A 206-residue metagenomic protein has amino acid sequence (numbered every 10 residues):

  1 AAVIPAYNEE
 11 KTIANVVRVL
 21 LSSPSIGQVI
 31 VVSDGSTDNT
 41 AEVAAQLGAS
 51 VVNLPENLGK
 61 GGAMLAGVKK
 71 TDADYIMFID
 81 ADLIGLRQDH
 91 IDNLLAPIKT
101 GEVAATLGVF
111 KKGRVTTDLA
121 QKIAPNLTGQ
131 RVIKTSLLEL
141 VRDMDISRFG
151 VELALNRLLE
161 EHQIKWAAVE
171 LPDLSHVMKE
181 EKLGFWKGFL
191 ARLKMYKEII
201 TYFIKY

Functional and structural regions predicted by a protein language model:
A1, A154: Cell-envelope/extracellular polymer assembly enzymes that use nucleotide-activated donors
N8-S22: Short, well-formed alpha-helical segments that are part of the catalytic scaffolds of diverse glycosyltransferases
S33-A41: A conserved acidic beta->alpha catalytic loop
A41-K70, V109: Conserved donor nucleotide-binding strand/loop of the catalytic core
I76: Short aromatic/hydrophobic "clamp" motif used to bind/position activated sugar donors
Q88-G108: Conserved donor-nucleotide/metal-binding helix-loop-beta segment in metal-dependent transferases, i.e., the alpha-helix
T106-A120: Short beta-strand-to-loop element that shapes/binds the nucleotide-sugar donor at the catalytic cleft/hinge
I146, L153, E160-Y206: Hydrophobic helical membrane-anchoring modules
